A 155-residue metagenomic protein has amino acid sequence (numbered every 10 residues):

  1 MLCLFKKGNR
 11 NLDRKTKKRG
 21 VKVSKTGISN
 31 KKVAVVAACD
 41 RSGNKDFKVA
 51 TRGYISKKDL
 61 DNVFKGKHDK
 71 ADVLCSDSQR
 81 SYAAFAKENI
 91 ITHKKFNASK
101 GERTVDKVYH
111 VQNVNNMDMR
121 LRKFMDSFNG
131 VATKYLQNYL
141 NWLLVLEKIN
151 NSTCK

Functional and structural regions predicted by a protein language model:
M1-K155: Residue-level recognition of single "structural anchor" positions that define or cap local secondary structure
